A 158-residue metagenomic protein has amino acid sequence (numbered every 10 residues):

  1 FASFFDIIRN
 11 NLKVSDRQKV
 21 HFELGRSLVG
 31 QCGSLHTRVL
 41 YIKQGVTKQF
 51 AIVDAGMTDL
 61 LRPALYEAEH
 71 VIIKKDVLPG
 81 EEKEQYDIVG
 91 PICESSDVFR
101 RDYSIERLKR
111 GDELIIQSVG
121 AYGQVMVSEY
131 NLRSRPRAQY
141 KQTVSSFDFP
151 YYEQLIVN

Functional and structural regions predicted by a protein language model:
F1-F22: Acidic, glycine-rich loop-and-beta core segments that form the ion-binding/anion-interacting portion of active sites
Q18-N158: Charged (often Lys/Glu-rich) extended helix/loop segments that serve as interaction or gating elements
